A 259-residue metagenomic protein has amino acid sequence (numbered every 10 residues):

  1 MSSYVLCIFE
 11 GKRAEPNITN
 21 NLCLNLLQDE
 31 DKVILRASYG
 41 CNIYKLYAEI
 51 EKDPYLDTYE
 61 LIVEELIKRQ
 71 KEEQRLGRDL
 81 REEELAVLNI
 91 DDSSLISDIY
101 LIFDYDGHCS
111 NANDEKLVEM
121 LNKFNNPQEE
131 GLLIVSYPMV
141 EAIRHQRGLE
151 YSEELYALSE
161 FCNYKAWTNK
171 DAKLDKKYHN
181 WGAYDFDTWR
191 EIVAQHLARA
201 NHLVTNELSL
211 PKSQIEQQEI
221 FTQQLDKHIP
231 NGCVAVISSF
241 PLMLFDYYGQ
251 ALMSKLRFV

Functional and structural regions predicted by a protein language model:
S2-S3, N17-A37, C41, Y47-V259: C-terminal accessory helical subdomains adjacent to catalytic cores in phosphodiester- and nucleotide-handling enzymes
V5-E10: Short, hydrophobic/glycine-enriched beta-strand segments
G11-P16: Short acidic, Gly/Ser-rich segments with clustered Asp/Glu that frequently serve as metal-coordination loops in enzyme
